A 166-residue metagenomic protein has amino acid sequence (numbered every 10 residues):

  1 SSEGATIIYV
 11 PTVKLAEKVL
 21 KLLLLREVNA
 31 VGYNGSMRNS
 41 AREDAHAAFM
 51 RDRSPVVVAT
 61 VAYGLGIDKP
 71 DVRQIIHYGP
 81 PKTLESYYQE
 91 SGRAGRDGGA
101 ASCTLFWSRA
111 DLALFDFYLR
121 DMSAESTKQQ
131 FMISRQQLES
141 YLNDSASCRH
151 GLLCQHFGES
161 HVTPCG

Functional and structural regions predicted by a protein language model:
S1-E125, F157-T163: Helicase motor core with emphasis on the C-terminal RecA-like subdomain
V31, F115, M122-G166: C-terminal accessory/connector segments of nucleic-acid motor ATPases
